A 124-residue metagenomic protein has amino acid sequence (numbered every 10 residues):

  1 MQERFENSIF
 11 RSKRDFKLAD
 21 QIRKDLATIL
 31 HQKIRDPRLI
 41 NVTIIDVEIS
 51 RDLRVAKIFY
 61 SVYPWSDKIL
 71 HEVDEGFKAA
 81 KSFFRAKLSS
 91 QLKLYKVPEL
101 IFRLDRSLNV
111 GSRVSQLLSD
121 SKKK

Functional and structural regions predicted by a protein language model:
M1-V55, S61-K124: Charge-rich, low-complexity N-terminal segments
